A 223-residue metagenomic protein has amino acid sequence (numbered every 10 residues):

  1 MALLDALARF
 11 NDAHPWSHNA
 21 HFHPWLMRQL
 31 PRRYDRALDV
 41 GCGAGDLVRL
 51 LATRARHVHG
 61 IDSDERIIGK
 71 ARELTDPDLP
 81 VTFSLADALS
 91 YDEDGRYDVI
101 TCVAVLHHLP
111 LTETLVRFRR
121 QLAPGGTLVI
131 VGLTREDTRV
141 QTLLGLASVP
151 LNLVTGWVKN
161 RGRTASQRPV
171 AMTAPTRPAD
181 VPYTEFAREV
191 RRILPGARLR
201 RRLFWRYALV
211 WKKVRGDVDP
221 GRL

Functional and structural regions predicted by a protein language model:
S17-D35: Conserved alpha-helix/loop element of class I SAM-dependent methyltransferases that forms part of the SAM/SAH-binding
D35-G43: Conserved class I S-adenosyl-L-methionine
A44-D46, L50-S90: Class I SAM-dependent methyltransferase SAM/SAH-binding core
T101: A conserved beta-strand element that flanks and buttresses the S-adenosyl-L-methionine
L109-F118: A short, conserved alpha-helix within the catalytic core of class I
L122-T127: Short glycine-dipeptide loop
V129-G156: Conserved class I S-adenosyl-L-methionine
R177-P195: Short alpha-helix
